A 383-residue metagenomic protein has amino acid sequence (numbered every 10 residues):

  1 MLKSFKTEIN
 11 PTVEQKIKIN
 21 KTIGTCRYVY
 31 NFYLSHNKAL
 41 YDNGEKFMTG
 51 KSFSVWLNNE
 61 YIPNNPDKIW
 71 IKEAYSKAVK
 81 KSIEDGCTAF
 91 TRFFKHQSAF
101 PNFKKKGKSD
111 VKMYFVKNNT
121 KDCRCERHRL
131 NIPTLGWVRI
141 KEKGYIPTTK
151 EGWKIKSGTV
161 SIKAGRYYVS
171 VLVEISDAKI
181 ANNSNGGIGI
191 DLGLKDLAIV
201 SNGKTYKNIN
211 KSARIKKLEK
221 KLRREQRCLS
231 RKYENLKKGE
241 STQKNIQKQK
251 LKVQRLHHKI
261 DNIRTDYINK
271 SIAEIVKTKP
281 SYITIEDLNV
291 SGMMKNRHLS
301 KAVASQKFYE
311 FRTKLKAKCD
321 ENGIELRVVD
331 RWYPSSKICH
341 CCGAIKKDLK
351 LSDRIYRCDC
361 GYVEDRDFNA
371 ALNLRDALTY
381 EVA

Functional and structural regions predicted by a protein language model:
M1-V79: Gly/serine-rich nucleotide phosphate-binding loop at the start of the catalytic core of nucleotide/ADP-ribose-handling
K3, T148-E151, K163-A383: Positively charged, helix-rich recognition surfaces that bind polyanionic ligands
S4-E8, W137-R139, S157, G187: Well-ordered beta-strand positions in beta-sheet-rich domains
K6-E8, D85, R129, Y168-S170 (+1 more regions): Beta-strand secondary-structure signal
Q15, C26, Y75-S82, R264-I268 (+1 more regions): Hydrophobic (often cysteine-bearing) scaffold residues that line and stabilize catalytic clefts of nucleotide/cofactor
Y33, A78, S82-F93, R366-L378 (+1 more regions): Stable alpha-helical structural segments in soluble proteins, enriched in small hydrophobic residues
L34-Y41, F90, F94-P101, I175: Long, hydrophobic, amphipathic alpha-helical segments used as structural scaffolds
S52-R166: Acidic carboxylate diad motif detector
